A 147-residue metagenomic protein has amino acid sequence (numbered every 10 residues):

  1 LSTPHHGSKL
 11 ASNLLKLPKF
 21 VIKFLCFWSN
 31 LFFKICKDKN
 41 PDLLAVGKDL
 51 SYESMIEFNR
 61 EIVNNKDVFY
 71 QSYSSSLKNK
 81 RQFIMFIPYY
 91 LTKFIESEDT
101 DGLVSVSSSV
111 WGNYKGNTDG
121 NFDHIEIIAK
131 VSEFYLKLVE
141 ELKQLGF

Functional and structural regions predicted by a protein language model:
L1-F147: Helical cap/lid subdomain of alpha/beta-hydrolase-fold lipid enzymes that gates access to the catalytic pocket
